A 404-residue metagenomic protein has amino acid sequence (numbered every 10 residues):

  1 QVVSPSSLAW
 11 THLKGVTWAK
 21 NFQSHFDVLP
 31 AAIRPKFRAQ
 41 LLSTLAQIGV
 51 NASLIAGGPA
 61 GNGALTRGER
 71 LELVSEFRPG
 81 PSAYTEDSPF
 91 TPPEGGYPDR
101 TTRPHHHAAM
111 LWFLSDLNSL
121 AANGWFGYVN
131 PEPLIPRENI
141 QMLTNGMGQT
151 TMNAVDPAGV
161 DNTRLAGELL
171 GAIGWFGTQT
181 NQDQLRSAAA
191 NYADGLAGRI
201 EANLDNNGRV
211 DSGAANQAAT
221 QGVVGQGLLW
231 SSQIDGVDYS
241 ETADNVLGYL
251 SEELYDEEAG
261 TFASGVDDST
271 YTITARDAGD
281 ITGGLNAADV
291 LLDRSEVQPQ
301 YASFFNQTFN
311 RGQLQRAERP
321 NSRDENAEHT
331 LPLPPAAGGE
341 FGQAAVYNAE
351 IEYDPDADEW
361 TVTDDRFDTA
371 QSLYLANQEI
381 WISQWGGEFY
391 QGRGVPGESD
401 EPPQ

Functional and structural regions predicted by a protein language model:
Q1-Q404: Glycan-recognition and catalytic cores of secretory/periplasmic carbohydrate-active enzymes
